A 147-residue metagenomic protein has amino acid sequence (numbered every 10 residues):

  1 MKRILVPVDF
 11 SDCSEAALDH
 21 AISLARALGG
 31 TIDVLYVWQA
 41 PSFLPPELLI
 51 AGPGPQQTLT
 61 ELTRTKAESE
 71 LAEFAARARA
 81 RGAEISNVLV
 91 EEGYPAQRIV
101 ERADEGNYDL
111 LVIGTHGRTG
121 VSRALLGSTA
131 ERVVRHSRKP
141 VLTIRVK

Functional and structural regions predicted by a protein language model:
K2-G54, S86-N87: Small/aliphatic-rich secondary-structure junction motif
Y36, G114-H116, V146: Short secondary-structure boundary segments
L49-P53, D104-G106, T129-A130: Short, hinge-like loop/turn segments at secondary-structure boundaries
P53-S69: A short acidic, glycine-rich active-site loop that binds or catalyzes chemistry on phosphate/adenosine moieties
E73-L111: Structural beta-alpha unit
L110-R132: Glycine-rich, Arg-bearing micro-motifs that act as flexible, cationic patches
K139-K147: Short, flexible loop segments at boundaries between secondary-structure elements
